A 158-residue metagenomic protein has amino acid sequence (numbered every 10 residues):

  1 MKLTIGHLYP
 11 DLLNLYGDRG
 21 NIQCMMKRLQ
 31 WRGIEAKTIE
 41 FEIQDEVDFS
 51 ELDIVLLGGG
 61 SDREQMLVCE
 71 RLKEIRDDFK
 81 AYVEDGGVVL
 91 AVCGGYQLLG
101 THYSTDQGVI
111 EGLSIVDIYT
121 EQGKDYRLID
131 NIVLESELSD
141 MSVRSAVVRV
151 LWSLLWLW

Functional and structural regions predicted by a protein language model:
M1-E84: N-terminal beta1-alpha1 cap of cysteine-dependent amidohydrolase-like domains
K2-T4, G112, R144: Residues that mark the start of a beta-strand
L8-P10, F41-I43, G58-G60, V92-G95 (+3 more regions): Fold-independent oxyanion-binding glycine-rich loops and adjacent beta-strand/coil segments at enzyme active sites
L15-D18, E51, G100-T101, I115 (+2 more regions): Generic structural "secondary-structure junction" signal
Y16, Q23, L128-E137, W156-L157: A broadly tuned "polar low-complexity/structure-edge" signature
T38-E40, I115, S145: Conserved beta-strand scaffold positions in the cores of enzyme catalytic domains, especially in NTP/NDP-utilizing
D62-D140: Cysteine-nucleophile active-site neighborhood
E135-W158: Catalytic beta-strand/loop cores that center a nucleophilic Ser/Cys/Thr and support acyl-enzyme chemistry
